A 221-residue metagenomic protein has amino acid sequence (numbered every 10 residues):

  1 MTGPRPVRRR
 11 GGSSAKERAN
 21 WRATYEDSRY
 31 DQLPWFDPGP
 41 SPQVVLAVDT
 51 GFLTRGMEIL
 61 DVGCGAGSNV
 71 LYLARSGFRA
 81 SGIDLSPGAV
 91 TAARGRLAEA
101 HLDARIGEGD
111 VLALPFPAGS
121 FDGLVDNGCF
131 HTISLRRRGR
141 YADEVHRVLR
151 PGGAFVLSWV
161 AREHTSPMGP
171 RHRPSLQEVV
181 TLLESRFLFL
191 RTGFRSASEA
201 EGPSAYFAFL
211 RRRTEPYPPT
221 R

Functional and structural regions predicted by a protein language model:
T2-F116, I133-E144, V148, G153-R221: Class I (Rossmann-like) S-adenosyl-L-methionine-dependent methyltransferase catalytic domain, capturing the SAM-binding
V125: A conserved beta-strand element that flanks and buttresses the S-adenosyl-L-methionine
G128-T132: Short catalytic micro-motifs in class I SAM-dependent methyltransferases
